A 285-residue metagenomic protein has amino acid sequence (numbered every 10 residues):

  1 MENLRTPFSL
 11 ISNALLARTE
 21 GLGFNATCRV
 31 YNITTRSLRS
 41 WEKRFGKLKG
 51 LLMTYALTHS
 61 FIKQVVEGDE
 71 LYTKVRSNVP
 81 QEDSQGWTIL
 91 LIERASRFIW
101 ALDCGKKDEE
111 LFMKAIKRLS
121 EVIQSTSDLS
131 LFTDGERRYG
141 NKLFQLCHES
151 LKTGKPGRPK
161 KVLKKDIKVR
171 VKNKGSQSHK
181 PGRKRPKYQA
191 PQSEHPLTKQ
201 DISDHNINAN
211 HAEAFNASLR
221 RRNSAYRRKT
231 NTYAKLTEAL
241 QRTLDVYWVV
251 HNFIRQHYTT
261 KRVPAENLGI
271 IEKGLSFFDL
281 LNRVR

Functional and structural regions predicted by a protein language model:
M1-Q64, E70-S77, S96-F98, E110: Short, positively charged, Gly/Tyr-enriched micro-motifs that form contact patches at catalytic or ligand/partner
S77, Y139-L146: A short acidic (Asp/Glu
P80-W87: Short, flexible loop/turn motifs enriched in small residues
L102-S125, S130: Active-site beta-loop-alpha junctions of metal-dependent nucleic acid enzymes, especially the RNase H-like/DDE
S127-N141, N173: Acidic/histidine-rich, metal-coordinating catalytic segments
F144-A234: Helix-centered, glycine/charged polyanion-binding patches within enzymatic domains that contact phosphate-containing
D204-A209, N216-L219, A225-R285: C-terminal domain-tail junction helix/linker
